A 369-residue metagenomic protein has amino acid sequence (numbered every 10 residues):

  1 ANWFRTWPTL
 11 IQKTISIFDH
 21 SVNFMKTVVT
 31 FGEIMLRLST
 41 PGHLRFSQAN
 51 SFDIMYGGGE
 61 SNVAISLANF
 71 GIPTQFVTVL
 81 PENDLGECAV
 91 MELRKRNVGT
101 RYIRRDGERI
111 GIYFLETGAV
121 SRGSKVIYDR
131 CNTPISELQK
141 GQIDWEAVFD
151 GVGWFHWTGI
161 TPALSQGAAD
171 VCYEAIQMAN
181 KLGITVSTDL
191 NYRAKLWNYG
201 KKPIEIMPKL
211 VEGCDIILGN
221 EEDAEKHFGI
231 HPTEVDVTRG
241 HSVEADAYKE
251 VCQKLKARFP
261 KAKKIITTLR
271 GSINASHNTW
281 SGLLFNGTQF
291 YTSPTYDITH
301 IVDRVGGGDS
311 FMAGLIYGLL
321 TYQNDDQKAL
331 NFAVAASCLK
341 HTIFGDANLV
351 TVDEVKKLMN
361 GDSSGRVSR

Functional and structural regions predicted by a protein language model:
F24-R45: Positively charged, low-complexity intrinsically disordered leader regions
R45-V63: Short catalytic helix/loop segments, enriched in acidic residues and glycine and frequently bearing histidine
M55, V63-P73, G318-Y322: Alpha-helix C-terminal capping segments
P73-I160, V355-R369: Conserved N-terminal subdomain of the carbohydrate kinase-like
T74, T100, V186-S187, L218: Hydrophobic beta-strand scaffold residues
L196-T288: Conserved phosphate/ATP/ADP-binding segment of small-molecule kinases
Y291-D362: Conserved post-catalytic alpha-helical subdomain immediately downstream of the catalytic base and nucleotide-binding
